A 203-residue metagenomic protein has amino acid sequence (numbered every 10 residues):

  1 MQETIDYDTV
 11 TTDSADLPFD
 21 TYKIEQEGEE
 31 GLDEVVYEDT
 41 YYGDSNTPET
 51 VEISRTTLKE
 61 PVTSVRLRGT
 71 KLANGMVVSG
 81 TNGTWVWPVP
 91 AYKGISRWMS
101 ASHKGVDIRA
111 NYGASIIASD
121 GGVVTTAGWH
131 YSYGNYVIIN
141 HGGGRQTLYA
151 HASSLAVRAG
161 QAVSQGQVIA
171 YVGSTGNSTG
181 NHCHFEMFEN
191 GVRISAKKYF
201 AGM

Functional and structural regions predicted by a protein language model:
M1-T81: Extracellular modular ligand-binding repeats in secreted and cell-surface proteins
V77-M203: Catalytic cores of peptidoglycan-degrading enzymes
